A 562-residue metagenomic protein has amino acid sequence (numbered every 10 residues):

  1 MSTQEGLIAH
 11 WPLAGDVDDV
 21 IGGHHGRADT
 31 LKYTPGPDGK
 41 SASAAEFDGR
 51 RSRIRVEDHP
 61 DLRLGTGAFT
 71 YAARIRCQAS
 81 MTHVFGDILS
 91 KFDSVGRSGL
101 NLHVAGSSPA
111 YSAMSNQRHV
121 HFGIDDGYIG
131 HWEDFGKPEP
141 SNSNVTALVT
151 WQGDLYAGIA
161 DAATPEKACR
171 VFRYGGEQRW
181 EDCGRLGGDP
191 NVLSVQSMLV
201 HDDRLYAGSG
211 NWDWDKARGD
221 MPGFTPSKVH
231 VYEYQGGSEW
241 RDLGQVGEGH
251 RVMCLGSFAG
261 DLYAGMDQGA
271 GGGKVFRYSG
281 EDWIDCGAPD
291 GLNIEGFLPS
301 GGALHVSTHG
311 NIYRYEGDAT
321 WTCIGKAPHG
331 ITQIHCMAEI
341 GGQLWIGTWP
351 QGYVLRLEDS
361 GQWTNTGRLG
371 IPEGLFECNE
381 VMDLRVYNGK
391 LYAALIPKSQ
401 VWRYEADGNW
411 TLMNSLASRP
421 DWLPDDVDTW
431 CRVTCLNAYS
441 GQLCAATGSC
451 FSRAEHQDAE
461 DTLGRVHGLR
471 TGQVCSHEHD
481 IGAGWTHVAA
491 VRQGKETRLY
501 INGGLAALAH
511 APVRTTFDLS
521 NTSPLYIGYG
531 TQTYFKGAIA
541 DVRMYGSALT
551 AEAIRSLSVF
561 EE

Functional and structural regions predicted by a protein language model:
M1-H131, S141-V149, D161, Q362 (+5 more regions): Extracellular glycan-associated modules
G26, S52, Y156, W345 (+3 more regions): Short, isolated positions in well-ordered beta-strands
P37, F47, Y156, Y206 (+3 more regions): Short glycine/serine/threonine-biased micro-segments
T70, C77, I159, S209 (+7 more regions): Ser/Thr-centric signal marking residues that sit in or immediately flank functional binding/regulatory motifs
G127-N144, T150, D154, A163-S194 (+16 more regions): Trp- and S/T/G-rich repeat-edge/linker motifs of beta-rich repeat architectures
